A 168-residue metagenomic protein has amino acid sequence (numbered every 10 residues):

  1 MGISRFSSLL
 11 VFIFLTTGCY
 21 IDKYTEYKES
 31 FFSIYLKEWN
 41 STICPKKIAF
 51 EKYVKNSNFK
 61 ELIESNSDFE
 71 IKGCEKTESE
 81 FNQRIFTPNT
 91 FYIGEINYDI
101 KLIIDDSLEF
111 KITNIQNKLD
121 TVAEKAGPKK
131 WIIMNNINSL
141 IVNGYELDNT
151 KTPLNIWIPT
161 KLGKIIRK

Functional and structural regions predicted by a protein language model:
G2-L10: Sec-dependent signal peptide recognition, specifically the positively charged N-region followed immediately by
T17-G18: C-terminal motif of bacterial Sec signal peptides marking the signal peptidase cleavage site
D22-K23: Signal peptide cleavage region of secreted peptide precursors
E26-S33: Contiguous beta-strand segments within globular domains
Y35-I43: Structural motif
C44-I48, Y98: Short beta-strand/loop motifs in extracellular/secreted proteins, especially within beta-sandwich accessory domains
Y53-L108: Tryptophan-paired
T87-K168: Extracytoplasmic electrostatic interaction patches
